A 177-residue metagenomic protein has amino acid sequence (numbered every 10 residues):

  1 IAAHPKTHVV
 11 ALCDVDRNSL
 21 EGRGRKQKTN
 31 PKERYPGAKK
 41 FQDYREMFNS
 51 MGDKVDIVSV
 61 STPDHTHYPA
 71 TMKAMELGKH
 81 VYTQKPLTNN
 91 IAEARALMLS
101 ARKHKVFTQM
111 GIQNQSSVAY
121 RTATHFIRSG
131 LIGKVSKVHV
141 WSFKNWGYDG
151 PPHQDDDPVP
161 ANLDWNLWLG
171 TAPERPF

Functional and structural regions predicted by a protein language model:
I1-H80, A92-F107: N-terminal glycine-/serine-/threonine-rich beta1-alpha1-beta2 phosphate-ribose binding loop of Rossmann-like
V15, Y44-E46, N114, W141-K144 (+1 more regions): Short, solvent-exposed coil/turn elements at secondary-structure transition points
S19-E21, N145-G150, P176: A short beta-to-alpha transition loop/helix N-cap that caps and shapes the active-site region
P36, R128, P173: Hydrophobic/aromatic-lined pockets within catalytic cores
N49-G52, S129-L131, F177: Surface-exposed acidic, glycine-flexible loop patches that form ligand/cofactor-binding and adhesion interfaces
K54-V55, S117, E174: Short, structured coil/loop segments at alpha-helix boundaries
H80-Y82, L87-N162, L167-G170: A contiguous active-site-proximal alpha/beta segment in oxidoreductase catalytic domains
G170-F177: Glycine-rich phosphate/pyrophosphate-binding loop and adjacent beta-alpha nucleotide/cofactor-binding cores
